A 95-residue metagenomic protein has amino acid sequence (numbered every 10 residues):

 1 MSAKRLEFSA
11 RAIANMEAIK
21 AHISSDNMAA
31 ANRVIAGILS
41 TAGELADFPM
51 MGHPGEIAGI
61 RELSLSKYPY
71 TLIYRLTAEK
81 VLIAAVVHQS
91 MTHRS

Functional and structural regions predicted by a protein language model:
M1-I60, K80: Basic, Lys/Arg-enriched alpha-helical interface segments
L65, Y70-T71, R75-S95: Enriched for short, Lys/Arg-rich terminal
